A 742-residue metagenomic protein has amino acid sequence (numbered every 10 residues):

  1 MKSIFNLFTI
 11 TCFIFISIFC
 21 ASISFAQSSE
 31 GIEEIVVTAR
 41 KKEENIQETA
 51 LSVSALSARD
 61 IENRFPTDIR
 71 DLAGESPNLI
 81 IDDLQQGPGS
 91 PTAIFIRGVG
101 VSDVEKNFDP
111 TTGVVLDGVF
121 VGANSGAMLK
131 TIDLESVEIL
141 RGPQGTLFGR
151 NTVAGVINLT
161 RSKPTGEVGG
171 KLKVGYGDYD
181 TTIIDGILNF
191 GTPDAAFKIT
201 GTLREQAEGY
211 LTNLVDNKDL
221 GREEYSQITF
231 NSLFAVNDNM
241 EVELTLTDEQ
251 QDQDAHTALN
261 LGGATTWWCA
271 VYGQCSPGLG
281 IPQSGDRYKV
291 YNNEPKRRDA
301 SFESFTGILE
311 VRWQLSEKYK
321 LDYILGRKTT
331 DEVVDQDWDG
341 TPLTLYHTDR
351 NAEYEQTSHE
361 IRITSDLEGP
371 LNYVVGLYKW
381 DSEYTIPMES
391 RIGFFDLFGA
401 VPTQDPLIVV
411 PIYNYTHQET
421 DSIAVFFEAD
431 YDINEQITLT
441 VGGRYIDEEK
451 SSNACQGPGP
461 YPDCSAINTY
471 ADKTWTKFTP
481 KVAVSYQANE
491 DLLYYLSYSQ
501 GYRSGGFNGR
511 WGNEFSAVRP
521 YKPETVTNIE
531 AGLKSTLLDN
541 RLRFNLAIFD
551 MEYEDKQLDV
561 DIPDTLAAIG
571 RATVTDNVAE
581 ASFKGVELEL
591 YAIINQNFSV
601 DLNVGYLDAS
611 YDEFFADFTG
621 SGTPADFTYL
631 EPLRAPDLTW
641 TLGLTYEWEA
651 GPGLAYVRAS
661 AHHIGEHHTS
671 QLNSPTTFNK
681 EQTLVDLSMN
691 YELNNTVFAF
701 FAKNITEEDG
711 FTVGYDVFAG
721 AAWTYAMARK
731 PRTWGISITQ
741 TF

Functional and structural regions predicted by a protein language model:
M1-P66, R70-G74, D238, Q274 (+2 more regions): N-terminal Sec signal peptide and the immediately downstream disordered periplasmic leader that contains the TonB box
G31-E167, A531: Acidic, small-polar-rich N-terminal luminal/periplasmic segments of exported/outer-membrane proteins
G169-K171, Y176-Q206, L211, V215-T257 (+8 more regions): Transmembrane beta-barrel wall of Gram-negative outer-membrane proteins
F190, I308-Q336, Q487, L493-R503 (+4 more regions): Membrane-embedded beta-barrel scaffold of Gram-negative outer-membrane proteins
Y210-D219, H256-N293, W338-T348, E389-Y415 (+6 more regions): Solvent-exposed loop segments that connect transmembrane elements
L233-N237, I363-D366, N372, G376-W380 (+4 more regions): Structural signature of Gram-negative outer-membrane beta-barrels, strongest in the C-terminal barrel of TonB-dependent
Y373-V374, E435-L439, D550-E552, D576-Q671 (+1 more regions): Gram-negative outer-membrane beta-barrel transporters
H662-S670, N690-F742: C-terminal beta-signal and adjacent terminal beta-strands/loops of Gram-negative outer-membrane beta-barrel proteins
